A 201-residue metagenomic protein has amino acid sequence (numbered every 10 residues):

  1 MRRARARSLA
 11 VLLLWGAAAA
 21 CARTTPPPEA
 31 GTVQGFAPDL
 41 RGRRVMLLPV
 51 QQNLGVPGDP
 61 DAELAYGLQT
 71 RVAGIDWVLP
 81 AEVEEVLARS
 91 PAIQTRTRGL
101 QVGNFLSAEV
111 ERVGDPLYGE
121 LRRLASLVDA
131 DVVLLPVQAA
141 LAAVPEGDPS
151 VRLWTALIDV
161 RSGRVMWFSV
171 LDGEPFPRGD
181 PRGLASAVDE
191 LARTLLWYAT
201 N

Functional and structural regions predicted by a protein language model:
M1-A10: Bacterial N-terminal signal peptides that target proteins for export
A10-A18: Bacterial N-terminal signal peptides
C21-R43, Q52, V113-D131, Q138-N201: C-terminal/domain-edge helix-coil "capping" segments
V45-L47: Conserved hydrophobic helix-helix packing surfaces used for dimerization/oligomerization
P49-V128: N-terminal segment of the mature soluble domain
L79, V133-L135: A short coil-to-beta-strand element that immediately follows conserved catalytic motifs
